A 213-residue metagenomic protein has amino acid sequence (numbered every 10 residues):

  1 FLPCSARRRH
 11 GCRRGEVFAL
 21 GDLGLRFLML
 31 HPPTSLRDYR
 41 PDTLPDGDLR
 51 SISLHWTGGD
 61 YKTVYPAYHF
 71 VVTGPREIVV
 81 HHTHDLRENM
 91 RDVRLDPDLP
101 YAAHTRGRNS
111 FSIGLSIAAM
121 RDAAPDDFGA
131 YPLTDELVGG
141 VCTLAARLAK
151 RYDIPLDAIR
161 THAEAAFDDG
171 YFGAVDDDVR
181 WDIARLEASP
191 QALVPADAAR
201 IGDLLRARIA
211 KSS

Functional and structural regions predicted by a protein language model:
R13-R14: Short, low-complexity intrinsically disordered segments enriched in A/P/G/S/L with frequent Arg, especially at protein
V17-R106: N-terminal catalytic cores of peptidoglycan-degrading enzymes
F18-D46, A118-S213: Basic/polar, cationic surfaces and motifs that engage anionic cell-wall and phosphate/carboxylate ligands
S51, S112-G114, A158: Structural preference for beta-strand elements that scaffold enzyme active sites
G58, G74, H84, I117-R121 (+1 more regions): A mature extracytoplasmic/lumenal domain signature
R106-A119: Short coil-to-beta-strand
